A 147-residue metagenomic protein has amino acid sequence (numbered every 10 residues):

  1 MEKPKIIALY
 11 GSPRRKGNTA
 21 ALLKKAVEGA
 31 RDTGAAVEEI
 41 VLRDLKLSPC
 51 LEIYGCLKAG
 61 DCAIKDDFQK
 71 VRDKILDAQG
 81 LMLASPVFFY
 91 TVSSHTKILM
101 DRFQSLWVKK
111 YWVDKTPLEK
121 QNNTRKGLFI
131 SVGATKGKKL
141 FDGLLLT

Functional and structural regions predicted by a protein language model:
M1-V108: N-terminal beta1-alpha1-beta2 submodule of the flavodoxin-like/Rossmannoid cofactor-binding fold
K110-T147: Short, glycine-/small-residue-rich phosphate/pyrophosphate-handling segment
